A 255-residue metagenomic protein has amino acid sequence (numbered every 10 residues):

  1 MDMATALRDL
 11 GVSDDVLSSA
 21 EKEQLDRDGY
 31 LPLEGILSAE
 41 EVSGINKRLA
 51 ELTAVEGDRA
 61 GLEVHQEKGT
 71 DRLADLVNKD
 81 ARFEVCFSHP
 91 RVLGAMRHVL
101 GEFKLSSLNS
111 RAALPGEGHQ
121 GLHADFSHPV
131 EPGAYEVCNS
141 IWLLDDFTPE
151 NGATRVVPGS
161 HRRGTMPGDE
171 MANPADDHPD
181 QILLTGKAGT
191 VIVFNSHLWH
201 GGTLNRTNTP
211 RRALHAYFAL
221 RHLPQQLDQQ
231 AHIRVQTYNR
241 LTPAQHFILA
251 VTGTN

Functional and structural regions predicted by a protein language model:
M1-D28, E34-E131, H246-F247: Non-heme Fe(II)-dependent double-stranded beta-helix
D2-G11, V55, V191, L198 (+1 more regions): Non-heme Fe(II)/2-oxoglutarate
L114, L144-D146, F218-L220: Non-catalytic surface loops within mature trypsin-like serine protease
L122-D125, D169-H178, N208-P210, Q229-R234: Short, surface-exposed loop/helix-turn segments at secondary-structure junctions that function as lids/hinges flanking
D125-V137, P179-D180, G186, T209-P210: A short beta-loop-beta micro-motif enriched in histidine and acidic residues
S127-A134, L144-A153: Active-site region of the double-stranded beta-helix
F147-T203, L223, V235-R240: Double-stranded beta-helix
